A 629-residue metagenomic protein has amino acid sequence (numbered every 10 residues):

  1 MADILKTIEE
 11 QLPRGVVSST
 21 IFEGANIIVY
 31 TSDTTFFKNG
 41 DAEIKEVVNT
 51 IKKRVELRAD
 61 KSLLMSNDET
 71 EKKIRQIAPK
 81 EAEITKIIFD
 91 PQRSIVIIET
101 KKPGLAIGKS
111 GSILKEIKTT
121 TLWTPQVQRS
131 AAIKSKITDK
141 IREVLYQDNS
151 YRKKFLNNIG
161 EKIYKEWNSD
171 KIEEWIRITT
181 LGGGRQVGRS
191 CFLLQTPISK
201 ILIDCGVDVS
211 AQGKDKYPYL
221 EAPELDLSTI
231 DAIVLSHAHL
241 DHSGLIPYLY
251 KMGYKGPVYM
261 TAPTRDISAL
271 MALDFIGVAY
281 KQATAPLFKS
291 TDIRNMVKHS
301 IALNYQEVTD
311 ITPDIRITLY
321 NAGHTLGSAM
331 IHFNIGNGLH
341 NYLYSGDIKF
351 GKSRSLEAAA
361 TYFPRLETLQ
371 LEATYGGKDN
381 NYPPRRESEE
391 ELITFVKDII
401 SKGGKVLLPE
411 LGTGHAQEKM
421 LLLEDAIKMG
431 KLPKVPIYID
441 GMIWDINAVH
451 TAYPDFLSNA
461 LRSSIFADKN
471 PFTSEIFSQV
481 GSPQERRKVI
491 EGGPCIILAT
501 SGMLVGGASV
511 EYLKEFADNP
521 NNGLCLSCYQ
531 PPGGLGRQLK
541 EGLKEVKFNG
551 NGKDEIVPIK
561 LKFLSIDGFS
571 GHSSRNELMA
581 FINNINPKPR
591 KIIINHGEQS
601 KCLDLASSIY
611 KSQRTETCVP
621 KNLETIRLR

Functional and structural regions predicted by a protein language model:
M1-S150: RNA-contacting regions in translation and RNA-metabolism proteins, encompassing KH/S1 modules where present
E46, T50, R54-A59, T120 (+3 more regions): Conserved glycine-bearing catalytic or ligand-binding loops at nucleotide- and phosphate-handling centers of large
N149-S228, A302-E357, R486-V489, I496 (+3 more regions): Core dinuclear metal-dependent hydrolase active-site scaffold
G184-R189, T196-G256, M260-D266, M271-S300 (+4 more regions): Pre-active-site segment of Zn-dependent metallo-hydrolases
L202-G206, I230-D241, I246, V258-T261 (+12 more regions): Active-site neighborhood of phospho(di)ester-bond hydrolases with catalytic His/Asp-centered motifs
G323-S328, N334-Y382, A508-Y512, Q530-G552: Active-site-proximal loop/helix segments of hydrolase catalytic cores
G351-D440, G523-C528, K547-S612, E616: Cap/insert and terminal regions of metallo-dependent hydrolase folds
L392-L535, G550, N595: Hard-cation-handling environments
